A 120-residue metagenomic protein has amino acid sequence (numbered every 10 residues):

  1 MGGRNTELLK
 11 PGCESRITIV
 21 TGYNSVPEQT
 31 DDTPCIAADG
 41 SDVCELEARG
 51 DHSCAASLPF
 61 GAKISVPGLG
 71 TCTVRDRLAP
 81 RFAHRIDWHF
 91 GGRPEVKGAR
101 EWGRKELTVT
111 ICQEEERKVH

Functional and structural regions predicted by a protein language model:
M1-H120: Solvent-exposed, well-ordered loop and adjacent helix/strand elements within mature globular domains that form
